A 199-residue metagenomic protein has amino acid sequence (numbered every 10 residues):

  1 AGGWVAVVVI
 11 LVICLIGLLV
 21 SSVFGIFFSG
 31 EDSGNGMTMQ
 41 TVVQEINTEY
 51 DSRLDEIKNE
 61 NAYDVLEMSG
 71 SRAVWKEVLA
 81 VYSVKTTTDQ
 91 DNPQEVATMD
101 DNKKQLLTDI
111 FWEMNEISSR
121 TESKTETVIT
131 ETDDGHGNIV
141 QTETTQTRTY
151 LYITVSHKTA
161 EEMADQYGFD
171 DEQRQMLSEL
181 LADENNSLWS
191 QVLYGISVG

Functional and structural regions predicted by a protein language model:
A1-V198: Membrane-proximal envelope biogenesis segments
